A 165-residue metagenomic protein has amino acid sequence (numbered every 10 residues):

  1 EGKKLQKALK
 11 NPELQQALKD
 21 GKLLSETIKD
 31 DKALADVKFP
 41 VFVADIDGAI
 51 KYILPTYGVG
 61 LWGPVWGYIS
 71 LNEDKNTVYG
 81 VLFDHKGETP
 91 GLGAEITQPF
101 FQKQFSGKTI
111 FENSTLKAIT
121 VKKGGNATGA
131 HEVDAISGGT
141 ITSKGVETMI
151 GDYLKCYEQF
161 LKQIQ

Functional and structural regions predicted by a protein language model:
E1-Q165: Flexible, solvent-exposed loop/hinge segments and secondary-structure transition points
